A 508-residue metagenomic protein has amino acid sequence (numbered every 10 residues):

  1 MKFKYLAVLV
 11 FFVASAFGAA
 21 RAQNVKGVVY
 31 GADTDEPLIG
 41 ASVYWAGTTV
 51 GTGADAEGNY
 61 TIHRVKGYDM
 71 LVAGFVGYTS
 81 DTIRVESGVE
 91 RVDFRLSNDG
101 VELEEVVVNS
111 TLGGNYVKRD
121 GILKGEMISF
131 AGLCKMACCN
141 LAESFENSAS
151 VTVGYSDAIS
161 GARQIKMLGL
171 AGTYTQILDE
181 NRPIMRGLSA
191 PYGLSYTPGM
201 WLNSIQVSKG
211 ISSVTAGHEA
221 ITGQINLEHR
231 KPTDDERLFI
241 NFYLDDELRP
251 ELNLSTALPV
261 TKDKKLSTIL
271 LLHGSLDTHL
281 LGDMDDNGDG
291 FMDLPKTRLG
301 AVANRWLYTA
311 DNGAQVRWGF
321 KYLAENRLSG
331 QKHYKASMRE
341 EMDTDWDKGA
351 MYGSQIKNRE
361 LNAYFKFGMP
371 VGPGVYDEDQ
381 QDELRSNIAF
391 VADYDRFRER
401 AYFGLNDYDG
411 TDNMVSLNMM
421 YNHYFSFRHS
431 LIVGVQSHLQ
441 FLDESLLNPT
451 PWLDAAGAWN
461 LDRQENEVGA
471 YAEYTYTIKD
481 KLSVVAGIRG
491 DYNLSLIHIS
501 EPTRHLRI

Functional and structural regions predicted by a protein language model:
Y30-T34, A41-A46, M70, G74-Y78 (+3 more regions): Short, acidic, small-residue-rich periplasmic hinge/interaction motif at the N-terminus of Gram-negative outer-membrane
T49-N59: Short, acidic Ser/Thr/Gly-rich low-complexity loop/linker segments typical of extracellular and cell-surface proteins
Y60-H63, Q164-K166, R182-K209, V302: Short acidic/polar hinge/loop motifs at secondary-structure boundaries that mediate gating or recognition
H63, A142-P183, N203: Extracytoplasmic beta-strand/coil segments of soluble accessory domains associated with Gram-negative outer-membrane
V89-R95, L141-S144, R163-K166, G193-P198 (+3 more regions): N-terminal periplasmic accessory domains that precede and gate Gram-negative outer-membrane beta-barrel machines
Q176, S204-S208, Q224-R230, R237-D246 (+2 more regions): Predominantly transmembrane beta-strands of Gram-negative outer membrane beta-barrel pores used for transport
D277-A301, L307-D382, Y394-T411: Flexible loop and strand-edge segments within Gram-negative outer membrane beta-barrel domains
I497-E501, H505-I508: Single conserved hydrophobic/aromatic residue that forms the stacking wall/gate of nucleotide- or nucleobase-binding
